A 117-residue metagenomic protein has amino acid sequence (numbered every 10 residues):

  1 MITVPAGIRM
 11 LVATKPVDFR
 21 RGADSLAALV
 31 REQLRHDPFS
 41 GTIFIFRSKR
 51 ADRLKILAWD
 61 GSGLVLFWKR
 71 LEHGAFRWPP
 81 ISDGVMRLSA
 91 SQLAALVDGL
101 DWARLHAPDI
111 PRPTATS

Functional and structural regions predicted by a protein language model:
M1-S117: Polybasic/polar functional segments that serve as interface/processing modules
